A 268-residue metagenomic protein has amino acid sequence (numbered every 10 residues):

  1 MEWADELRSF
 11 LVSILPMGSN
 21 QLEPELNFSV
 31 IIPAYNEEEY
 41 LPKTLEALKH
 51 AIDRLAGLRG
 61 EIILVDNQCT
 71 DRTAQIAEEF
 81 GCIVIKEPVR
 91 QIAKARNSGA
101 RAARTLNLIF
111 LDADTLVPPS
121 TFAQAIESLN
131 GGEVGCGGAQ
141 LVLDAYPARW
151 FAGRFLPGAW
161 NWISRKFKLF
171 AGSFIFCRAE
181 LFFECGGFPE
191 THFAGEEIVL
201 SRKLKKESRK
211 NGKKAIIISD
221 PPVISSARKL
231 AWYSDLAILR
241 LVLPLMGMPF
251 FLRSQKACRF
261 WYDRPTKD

Functional and structural regions predicted by a protein language model:
N27-S29, E61, V199: Cell-envelope/extracellular polymer assembly enzymes that use nucleotide-activated donors
E37-D53: Short, well-formed alpha-helical segments that are part of the catalytic scaffolds of diverse glycosyltransferases
D66-A74, T115: A conserved acidic beta->alpha catalytic loop
E87-A103: Glycine-rich, basic loop-to-helix element that forms the pyrophosphate-binding segment of sugar-nucleotide handling
L108: Short aromatic/hydrophobic "clamp" motif used to bind/position activated sugar donors
P119-A148: Conserved donor NDP-sugar-binding/catalytic core segment of glycosyltransferases
L141-A148, G158-C177: A recurrent flexible, glycine/aromatic-enriched loop bordering the glycosyltransferase active site that acts as
L181-C185, H192-G212: A short, conserved alpha-helix in the catalytic core of glycosyltransferases
